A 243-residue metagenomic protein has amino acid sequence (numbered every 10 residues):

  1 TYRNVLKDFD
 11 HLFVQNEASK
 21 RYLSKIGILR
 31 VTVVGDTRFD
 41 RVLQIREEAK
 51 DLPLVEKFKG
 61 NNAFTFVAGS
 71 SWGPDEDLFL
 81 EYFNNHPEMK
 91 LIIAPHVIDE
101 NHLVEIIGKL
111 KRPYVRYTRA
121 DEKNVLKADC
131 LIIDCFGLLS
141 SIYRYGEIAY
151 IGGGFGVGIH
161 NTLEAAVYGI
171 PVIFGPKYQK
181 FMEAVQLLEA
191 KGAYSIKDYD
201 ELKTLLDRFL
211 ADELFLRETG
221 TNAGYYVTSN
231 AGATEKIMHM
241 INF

Functional and structural regions predicted by a protein language model:
T1-F243: Nucleotide-activated sugar donor-binding and catalytic core shared by glycosyltransferases and related lipid-linked
